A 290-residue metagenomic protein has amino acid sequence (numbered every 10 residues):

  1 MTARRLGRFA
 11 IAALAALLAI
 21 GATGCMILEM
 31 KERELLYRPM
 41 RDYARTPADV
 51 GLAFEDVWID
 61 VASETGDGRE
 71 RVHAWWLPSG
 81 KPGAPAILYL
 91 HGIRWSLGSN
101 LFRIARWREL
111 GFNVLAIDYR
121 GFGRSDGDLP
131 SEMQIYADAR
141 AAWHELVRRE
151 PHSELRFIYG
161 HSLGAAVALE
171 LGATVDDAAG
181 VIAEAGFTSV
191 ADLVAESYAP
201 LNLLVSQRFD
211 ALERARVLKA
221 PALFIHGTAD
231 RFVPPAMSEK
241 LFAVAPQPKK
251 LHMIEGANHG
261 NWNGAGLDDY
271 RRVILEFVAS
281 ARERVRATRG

Functional and structural regions predicted by a protein language model:
I20-S63: An N-terminal hydrophobic leader/cap segment in hydrolases
G66-E145, R149, G172: Membrane-embedded segments
R103, A220, P234-A243: Short alpha-helix in the alpha/beta-hydrolase fold that links the catalytic acid
E150-S162: Alpha/beta-hydrolase fold nucleophile elbow
A165-A220, D268: Hydrolase active-site cap/lid region
V217-K219, F224-H226, D230: Short beta-strand/loop motif that positions the catalytic acidic residue of the alpha/beta-hydrolase fold
T228-V233, H259-N261: Acidic catalytic loop of the alpha/beta-hydrolase fold
A257-L267: Catalytic histidine-centered segment of alpha/beta-hydrolase-like enzymes
